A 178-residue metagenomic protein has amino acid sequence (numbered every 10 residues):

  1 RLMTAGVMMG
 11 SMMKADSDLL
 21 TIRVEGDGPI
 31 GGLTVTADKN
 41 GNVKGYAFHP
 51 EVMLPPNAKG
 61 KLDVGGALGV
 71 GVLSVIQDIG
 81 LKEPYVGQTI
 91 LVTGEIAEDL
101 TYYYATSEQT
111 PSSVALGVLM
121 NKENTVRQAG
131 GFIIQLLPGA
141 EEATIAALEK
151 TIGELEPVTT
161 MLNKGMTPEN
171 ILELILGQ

Functional and structural regions predicted by a protein language model:
R1-G177: Interaction interfaces in information-processing and related assembly proteins
